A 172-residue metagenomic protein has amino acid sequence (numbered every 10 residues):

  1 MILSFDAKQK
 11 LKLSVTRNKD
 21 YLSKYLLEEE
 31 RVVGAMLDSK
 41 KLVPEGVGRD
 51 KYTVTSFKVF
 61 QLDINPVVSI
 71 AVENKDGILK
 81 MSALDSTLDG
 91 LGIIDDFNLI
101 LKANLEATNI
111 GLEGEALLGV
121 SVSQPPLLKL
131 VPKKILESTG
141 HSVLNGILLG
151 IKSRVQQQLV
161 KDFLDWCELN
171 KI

Functional and structural regions predicted by a protein language model:
M1-F60: Hydrophobic ligand-binding cavity/cleft-lining segments
I2-K8, V47, N65, D96-N98 (+1 more regions): A general secondary-structure signal for short beta-strands and their flanking turns/coil in non-transmembrane regions
K8-S14, T53, S69-E73, I100-E106 (+1 more regions): Residue-level recognition of well-ordered beta-strand positions that form the cores of beta-sheet-rich folds across
D20, Q61, L79, G90 (+1 more regions): Intrinsically disordered, low-complexity acidic/polar segments
G48-F57, S82-T87, L117-S121: Generic short beta-strand segments
I64-G111: Hydrophobic-ligand binding "helix-grip"
L91-H141: Beta-strand/loop substructures that line and gate deep hydrophobic ligand-binding cavities in soluble
K129-I172: A conserved amphipathic terminal alpha-helix motif
